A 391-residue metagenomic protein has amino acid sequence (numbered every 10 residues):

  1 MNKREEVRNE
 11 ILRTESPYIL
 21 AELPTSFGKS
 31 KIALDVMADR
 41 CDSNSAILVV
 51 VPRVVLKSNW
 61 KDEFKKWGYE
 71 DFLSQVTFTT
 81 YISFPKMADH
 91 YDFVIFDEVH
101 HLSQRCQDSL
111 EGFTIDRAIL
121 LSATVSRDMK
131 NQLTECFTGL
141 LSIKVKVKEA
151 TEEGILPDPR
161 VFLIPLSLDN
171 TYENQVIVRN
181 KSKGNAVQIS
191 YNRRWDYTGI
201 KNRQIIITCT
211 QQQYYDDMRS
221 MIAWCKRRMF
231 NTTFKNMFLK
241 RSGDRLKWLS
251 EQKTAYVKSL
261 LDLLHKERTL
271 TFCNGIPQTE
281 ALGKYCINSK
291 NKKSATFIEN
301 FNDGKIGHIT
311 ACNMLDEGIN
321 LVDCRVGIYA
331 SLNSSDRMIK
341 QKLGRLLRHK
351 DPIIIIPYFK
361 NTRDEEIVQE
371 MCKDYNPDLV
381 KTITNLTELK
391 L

Functional and structural regions predicted by a protein language model:
M1-E22: Conserved pre-motif I regulatory segment
S16-V36: Walker A/P-loop
A46-K57, G184-G283: Conserved strand-helix element at the start of the C-terminal RecA-like helicase core
V50, V54-H90: Inter-Walker segment of RecA-like/P-loop motor cores
S58-D62, R268-F272, P277-I319: Conserved helicase ATPase core of P-loop NTP-dependent helicases/translocases
Y91-I95, H308-C312, D316-N333, M338 (+2 more regions): A short beta-strand element within the Helicase C-terminal
H101-V161: Post-DEXD/H (motif II) to motif III coupling segment of the RecA-like Helicase ATP-binding lobe
R345-Y375: Conserved segment of the helicase C-terminal RecA-like domain
